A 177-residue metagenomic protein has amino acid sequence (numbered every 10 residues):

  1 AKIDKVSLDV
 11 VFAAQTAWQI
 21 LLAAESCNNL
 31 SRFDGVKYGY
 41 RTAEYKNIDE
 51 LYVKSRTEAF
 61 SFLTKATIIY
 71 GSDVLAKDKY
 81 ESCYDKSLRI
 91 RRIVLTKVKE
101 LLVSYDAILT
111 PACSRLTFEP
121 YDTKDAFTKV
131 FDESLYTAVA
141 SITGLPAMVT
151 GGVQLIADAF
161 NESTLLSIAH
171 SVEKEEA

Functional and structural regions predicted by a protein language model:
A1-C27, R32, V36, S104: Gly/Ser-rich, acidic/histidine-flanked active-site/gating loops
K2, R32, K37-G39, A66-T96 (+2 more regions): Structural helix-boundary/capping segments
V11-A13, R115-F118: Short, active-site-adjacent cap segments at secondary-structure transitions
A17-A23, D125-A126, L155-I156: Short low-complexity, flexible loop/linker segments enriched in glycine and/or proline with clustered acidic
W18, A43, N47, E81-K86 (+2 more regions): Short, surface-exposed loop/helix-turn segments at secondary-structure junctions that function as lids/hinges flanking
R41-A66: Glycine-rich phosphate/pyrophosphate-binding loop and adjacent beta-alpha nucleotide/cofactor-binding cores
V98, F127-A147: Small-aliphatic-rich amphipathic alpha-helix that forms the alpha element of a beta-alpha
